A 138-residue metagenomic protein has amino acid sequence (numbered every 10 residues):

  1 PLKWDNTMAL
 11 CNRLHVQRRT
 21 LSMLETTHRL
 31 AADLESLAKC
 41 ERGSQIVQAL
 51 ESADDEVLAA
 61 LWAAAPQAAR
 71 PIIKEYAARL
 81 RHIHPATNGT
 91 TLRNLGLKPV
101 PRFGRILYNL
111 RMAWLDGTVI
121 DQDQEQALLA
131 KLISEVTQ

Functional and structural regions predicted by a protein language model:
P1-Q138: C-terminal subdomains that position terminal phosphate/3'-OH groups for nucleotidyl transfer/ligation, primarily on
